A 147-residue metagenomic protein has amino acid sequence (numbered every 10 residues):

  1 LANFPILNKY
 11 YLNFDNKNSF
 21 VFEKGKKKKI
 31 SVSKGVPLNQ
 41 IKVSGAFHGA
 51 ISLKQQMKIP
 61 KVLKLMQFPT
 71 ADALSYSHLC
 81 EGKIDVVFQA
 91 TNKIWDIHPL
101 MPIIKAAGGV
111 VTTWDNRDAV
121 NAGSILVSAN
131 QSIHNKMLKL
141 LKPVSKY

Functional and structural regions predicted by a protein language model:
L1-Y76, I125-Y147: Acidic beta-strand-loop-alpha-helix segment within the catalytic core of divalent metal-dependent phosphate-processing
M57-K61, S77-Y147: Oxyanion/phosphate-interacting regions
